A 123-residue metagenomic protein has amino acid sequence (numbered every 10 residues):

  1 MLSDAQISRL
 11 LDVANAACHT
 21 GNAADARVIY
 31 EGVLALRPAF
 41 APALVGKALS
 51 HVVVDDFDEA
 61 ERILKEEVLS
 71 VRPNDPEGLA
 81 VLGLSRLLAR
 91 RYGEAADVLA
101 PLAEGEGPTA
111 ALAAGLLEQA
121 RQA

Functional and structural regions predicted by a protein language model:
D4-I29: Alpha-helical segment of the N-proximal tetratricopeptide repeat
P38, R72-P73, G107-P108: Short coil turns that delineate tetratricopeptide repeat
A43, G78, L112-A113: TPR alpha-solenoid repeat register
